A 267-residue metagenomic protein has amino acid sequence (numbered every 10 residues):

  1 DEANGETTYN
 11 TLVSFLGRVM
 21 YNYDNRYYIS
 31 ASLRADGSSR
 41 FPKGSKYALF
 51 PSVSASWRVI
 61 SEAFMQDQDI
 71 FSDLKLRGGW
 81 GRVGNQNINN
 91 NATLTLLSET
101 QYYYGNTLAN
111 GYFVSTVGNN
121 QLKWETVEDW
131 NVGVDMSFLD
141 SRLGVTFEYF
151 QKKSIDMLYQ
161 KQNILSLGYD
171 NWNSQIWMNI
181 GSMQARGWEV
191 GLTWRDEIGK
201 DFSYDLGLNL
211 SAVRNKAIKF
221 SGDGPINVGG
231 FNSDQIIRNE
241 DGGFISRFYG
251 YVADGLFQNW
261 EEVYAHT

Functional and structural regions predicted by a protein language model:
D1, V263-T267: Short, intrinsically disordered, charge-balanced linker/junction segments flanking boundaries in proteins
D1-I245, G250-V252: Extracellular/periplasmic, surface-exposed regions of secreted and cell-surface proteins
D196, N259-W260: Aromatic-residue-lined binding/catalytic grooves and analogous aromatic/hydrophobic interfacial grooves in multimeric
